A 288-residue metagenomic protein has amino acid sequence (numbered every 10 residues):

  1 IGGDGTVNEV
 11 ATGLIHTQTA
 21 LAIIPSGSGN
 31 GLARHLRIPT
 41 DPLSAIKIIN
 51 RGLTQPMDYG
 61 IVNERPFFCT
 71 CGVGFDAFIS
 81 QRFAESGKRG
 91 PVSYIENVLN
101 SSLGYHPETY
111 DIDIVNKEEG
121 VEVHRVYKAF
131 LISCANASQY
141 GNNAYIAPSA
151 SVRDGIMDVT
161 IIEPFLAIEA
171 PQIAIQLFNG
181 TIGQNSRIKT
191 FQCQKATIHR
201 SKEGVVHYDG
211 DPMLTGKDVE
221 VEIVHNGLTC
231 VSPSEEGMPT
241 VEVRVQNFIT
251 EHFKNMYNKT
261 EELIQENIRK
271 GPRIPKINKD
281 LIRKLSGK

Functional and structural regions predicted by a protein language model:
I1-T17: N-terminal small/polar loop signature for handling phosphorylated ligands or for N-terminal nucleophile
D4, G60, I79, I132 (+3 more regions): A residue-level signal for conserved active-site and pocket-lining positions in enzyme catalytic cores
I15-A20, I24-C134: Catalytic core of DAGKc-family lipid kinases
G72, D76, L131-P148, P212: Glycine-rich phosphate/pyrophosphate-binding beta-alpha loops
D76-I79, Y140-N143, A167-A170, T240: Short acidic/glycine-rich loop or secondary-structure boundary segments that cap or lie
E85-I95, P148-E169: Gly/Ser/Thr-rich active-site loops/lids in small-molecule metabolic enzymes that frequently grip phosphoryl groups
H106-Y110, K128-F130, R153-D158, Q192-Q194: A generic structural signal for short beta-strands and their flanking turns/coil linkers
E118-V121, S151, I161-K288: ATP/nucleoside-binding phosphotransfer catalytic cores, i.e., glycine-rich phosphate-binding loops
